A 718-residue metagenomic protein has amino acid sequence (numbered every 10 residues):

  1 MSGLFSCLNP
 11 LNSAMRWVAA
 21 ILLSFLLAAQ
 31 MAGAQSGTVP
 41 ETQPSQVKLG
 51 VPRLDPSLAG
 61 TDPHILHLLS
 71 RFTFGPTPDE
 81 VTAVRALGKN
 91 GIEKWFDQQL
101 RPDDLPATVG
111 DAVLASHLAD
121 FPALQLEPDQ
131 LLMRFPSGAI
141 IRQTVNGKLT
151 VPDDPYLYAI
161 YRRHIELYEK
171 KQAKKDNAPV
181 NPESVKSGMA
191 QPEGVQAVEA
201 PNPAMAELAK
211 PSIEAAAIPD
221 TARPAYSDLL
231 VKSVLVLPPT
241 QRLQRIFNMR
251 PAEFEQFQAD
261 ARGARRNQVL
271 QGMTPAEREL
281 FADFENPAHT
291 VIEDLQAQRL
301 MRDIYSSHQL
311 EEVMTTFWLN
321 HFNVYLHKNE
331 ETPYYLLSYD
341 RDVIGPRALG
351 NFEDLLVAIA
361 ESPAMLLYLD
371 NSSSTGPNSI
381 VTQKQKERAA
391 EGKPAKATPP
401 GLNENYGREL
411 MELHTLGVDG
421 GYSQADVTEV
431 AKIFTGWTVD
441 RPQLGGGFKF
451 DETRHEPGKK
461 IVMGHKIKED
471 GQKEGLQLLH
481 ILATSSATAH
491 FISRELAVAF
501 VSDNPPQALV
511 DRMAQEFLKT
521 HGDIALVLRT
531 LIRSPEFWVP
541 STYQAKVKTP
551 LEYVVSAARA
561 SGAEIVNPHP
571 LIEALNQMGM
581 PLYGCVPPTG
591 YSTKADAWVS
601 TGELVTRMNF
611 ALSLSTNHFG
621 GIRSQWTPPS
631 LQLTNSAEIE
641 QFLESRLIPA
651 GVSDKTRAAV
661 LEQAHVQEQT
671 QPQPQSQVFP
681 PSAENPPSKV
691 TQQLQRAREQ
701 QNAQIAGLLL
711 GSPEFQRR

Functional and structural regions predicted by a protein language model:
M1-M15: N-terminal secretory signal peptides that target proteins for export/translocation
W17-Q30: Bacterial N-terminal signal peptides
T38-T61, L66-E80, D97-Q98, P106 (+14 more regions): Flexible, low-complexity segments enriched for small/polar residues
P44-G50, M189, K210, A222 (+5 more regions): Active-site substrate-binding loop specific to GH73 endo-beta-N-acetylglucosaminidase modules in bacterial autolysins
L66, E293, A297, E311 (+4 more regions): Solvent-exposed, amphipathic alpha-helical "stalk/arm" or coiled-coil-like segments used as scaffolds
P78-F317, H321, L326-S338, D342-G345 (+5 more regions): N-terminal accessory alpha/beta regions
